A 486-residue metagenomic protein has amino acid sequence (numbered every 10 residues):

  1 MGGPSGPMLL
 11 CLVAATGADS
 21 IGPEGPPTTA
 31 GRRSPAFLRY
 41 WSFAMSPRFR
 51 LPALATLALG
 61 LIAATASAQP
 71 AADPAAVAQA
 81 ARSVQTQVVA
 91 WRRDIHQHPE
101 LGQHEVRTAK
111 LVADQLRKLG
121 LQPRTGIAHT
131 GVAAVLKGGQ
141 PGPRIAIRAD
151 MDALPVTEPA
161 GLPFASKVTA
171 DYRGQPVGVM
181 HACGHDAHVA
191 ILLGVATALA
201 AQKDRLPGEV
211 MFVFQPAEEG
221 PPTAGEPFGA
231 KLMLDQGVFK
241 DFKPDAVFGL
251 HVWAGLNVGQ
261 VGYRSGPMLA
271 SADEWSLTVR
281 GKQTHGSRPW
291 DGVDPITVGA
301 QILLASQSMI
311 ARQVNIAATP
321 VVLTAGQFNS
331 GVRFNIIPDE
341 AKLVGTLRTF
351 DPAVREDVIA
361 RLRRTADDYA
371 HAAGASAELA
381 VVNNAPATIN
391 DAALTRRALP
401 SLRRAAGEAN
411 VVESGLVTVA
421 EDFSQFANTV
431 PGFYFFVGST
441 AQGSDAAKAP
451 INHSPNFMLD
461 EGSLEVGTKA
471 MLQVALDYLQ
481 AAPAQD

Functional and structural regions predicted by a protein language model:
G2-G3, P7, G22-P27, R33 (+1 more regions): Short, low-complexity intrinsically disordered segments enriched in A/P/G/S/L with frequent Arg, especially at protein
A53-A64: Bacterial N-terminal signal peptides
Q69-H181, A190-M211: Acidic/His- and Gly-rich active-site-bordering loop/insert found across diverse amide/peptide-bond hydrolases
A149, Y172-T223, D273-V279, G286-I310 (+2 more regions): Alpha-helical metal-binding/catalytic segments enriched in His/Glu/Asp
A187-S265: Acidic/histidine-rich catalytic neighborhood of metal-dependent amide-processing enzymes
D241-N390, V417-T418: Midchain, well-structured core segments that form catalytic/ion-binding scaffolds
T297, Q301-A311, A380, N384-A441: Active-site-adjacent substrate-binding region of metalloamidase/peptidase-like peptide-processing proteins
V298, R312, A360, R364 (+1 more regions): His/Asp/Glu-rich mid-to-C-terminal helical/loop segments that flank catalytic regions of hydrolases
